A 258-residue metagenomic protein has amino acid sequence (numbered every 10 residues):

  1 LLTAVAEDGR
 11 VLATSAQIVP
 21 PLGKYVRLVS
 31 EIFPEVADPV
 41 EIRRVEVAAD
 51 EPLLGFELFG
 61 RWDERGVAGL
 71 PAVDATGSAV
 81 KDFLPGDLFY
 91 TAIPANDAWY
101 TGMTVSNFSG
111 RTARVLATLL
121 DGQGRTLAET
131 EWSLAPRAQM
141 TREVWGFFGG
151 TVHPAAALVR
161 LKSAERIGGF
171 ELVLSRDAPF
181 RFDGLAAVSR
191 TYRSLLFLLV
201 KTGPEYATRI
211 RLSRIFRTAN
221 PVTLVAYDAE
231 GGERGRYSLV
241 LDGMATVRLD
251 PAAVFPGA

Functional and structural regions predicted by a protein language model:
L1-A258: Gly/Pro-rich, tryptophan- and cysteine-flecked surface segments typical of secreted/extracellular proteins
